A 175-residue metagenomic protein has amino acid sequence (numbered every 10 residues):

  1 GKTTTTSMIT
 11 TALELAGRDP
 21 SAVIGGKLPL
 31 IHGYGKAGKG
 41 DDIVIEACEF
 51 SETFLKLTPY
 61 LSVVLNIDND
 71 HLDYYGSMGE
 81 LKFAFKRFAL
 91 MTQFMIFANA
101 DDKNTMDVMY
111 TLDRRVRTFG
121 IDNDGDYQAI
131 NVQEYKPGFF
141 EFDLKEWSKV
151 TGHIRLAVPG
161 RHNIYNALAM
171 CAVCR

Functional and structural regions predicted by a protein language model:
G1-A100, N104-R115, E146, L168-R175: Phosphate-binding loop of NTP-binding sites
A22-G26, A100, D113-Y135, R155-R161: Beta-strand->loop->alpha-helix junctions that form or flank phosphate-binding loops in nucleotide-handling enzymes
D41, N123-G125, S148-G152: Short acidic/polar mixed-charge low-complexity motifs
P59, Y127, G138-F142: Change "...and in nucleic-acid phosphodiester-cleaving endonucleases..." to "...and in nucleic-acid processing enzymes
H71, V150-I154, I164: Short small-residue beta-strand/loop micro-motif enriched in glycine and branched aliphatics
Q133-V150: Acidic-glycine-rich active-site phosphate/pyrophosphate-binding loop
K136-F140, V158-A169: Short glycine/threonine-rich catalytic loop with a Thr-x-Gly-x-Asp
